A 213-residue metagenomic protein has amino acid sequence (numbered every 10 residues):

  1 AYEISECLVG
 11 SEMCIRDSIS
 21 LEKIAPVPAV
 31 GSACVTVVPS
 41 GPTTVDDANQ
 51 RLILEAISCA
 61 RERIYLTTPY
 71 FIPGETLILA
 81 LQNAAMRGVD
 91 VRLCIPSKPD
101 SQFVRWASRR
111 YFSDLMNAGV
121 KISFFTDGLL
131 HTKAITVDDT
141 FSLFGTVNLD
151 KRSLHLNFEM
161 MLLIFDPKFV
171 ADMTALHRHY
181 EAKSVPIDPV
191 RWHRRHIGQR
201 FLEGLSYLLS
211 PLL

Functional and structural regions predicted by a protein language model:
A1-I4: Short, exposed "boundary/linker" segments that immediately precede the start of a downstream structural module
E6, S11-E12, R16-L213: Charged, low-complexity intrinsically disordered terminal segments
